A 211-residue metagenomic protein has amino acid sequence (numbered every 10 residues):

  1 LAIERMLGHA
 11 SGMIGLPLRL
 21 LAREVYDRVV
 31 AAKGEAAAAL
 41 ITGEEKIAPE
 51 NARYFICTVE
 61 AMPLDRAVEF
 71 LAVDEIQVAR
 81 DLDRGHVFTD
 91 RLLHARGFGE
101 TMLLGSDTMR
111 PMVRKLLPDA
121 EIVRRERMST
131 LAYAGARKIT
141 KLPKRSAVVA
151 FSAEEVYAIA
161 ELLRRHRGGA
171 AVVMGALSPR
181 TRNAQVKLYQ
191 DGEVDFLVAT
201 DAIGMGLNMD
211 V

Functional and structural regions predicted by a protein language model:
L1-V73, Q77-V211: Helicase motor core with emphasis on the C-terminal RecA-like subdomain
